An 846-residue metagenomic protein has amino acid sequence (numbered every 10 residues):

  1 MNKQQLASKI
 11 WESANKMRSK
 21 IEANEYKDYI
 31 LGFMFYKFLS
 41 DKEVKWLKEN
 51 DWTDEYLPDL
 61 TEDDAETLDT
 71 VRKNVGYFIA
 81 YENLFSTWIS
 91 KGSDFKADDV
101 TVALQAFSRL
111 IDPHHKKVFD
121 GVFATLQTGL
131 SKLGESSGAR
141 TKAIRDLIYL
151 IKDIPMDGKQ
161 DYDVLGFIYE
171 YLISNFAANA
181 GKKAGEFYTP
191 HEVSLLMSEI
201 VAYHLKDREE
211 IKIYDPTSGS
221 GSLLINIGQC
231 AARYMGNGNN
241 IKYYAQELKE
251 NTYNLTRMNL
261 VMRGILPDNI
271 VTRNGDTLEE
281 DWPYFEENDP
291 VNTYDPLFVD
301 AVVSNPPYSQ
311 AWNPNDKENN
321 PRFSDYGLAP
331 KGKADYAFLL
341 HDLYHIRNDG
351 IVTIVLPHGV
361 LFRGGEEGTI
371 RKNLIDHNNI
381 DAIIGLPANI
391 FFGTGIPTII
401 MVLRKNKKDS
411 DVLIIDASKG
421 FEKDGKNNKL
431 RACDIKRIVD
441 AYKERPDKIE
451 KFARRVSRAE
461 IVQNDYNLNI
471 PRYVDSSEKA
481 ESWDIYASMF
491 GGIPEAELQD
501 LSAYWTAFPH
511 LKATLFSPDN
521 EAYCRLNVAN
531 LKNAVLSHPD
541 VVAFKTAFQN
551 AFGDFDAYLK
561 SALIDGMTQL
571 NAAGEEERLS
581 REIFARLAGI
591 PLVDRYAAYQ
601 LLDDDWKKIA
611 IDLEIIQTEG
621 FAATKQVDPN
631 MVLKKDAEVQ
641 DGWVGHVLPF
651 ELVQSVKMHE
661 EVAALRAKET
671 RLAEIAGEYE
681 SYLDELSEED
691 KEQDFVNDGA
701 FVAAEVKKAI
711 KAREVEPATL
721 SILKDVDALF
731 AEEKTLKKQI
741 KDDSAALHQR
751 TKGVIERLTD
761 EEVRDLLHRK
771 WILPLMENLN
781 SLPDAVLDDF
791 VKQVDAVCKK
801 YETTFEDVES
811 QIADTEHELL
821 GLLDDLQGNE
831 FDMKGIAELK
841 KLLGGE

Functional and structural regions predicted by a protein language model:
M1-V201, V271, T277, G385-A388 (+4 more regions): Non-catalytic, mostly N-terminal accessory regions of nucleic-acid modification and defense proteins
K9-I10, K16, E22-F38, P330-L403 (+1 more regions): Conserved Class I SAM-dependent methyltransferase catalytic core
Y36, S220, E250-N251, L278-E279 (+7 more regions): Conserved nucleotide-binding/hydrolysis micro-motifs of P-loop NTPases
K37-N50, D54, F176, L205 (+6 more regions): A generic secondary-structure signal for well-formed alpha-helical elements
K183-S304, S309-N313, N320-Y326, P330-G332 (+3 more regions): Conserved S-adenosyl-L-methionine
A232, V261, I265, P307 (+13 more regions): Hydrophobic alpha-helix feature that most strongly marks membrane-spanning transmembrane helices and their immediate
I400-A441: Conserved P-loop NTPase
C433, R437, A441-K451, V456: Eukaryote-biased recognition of long, low-complexity, charge-rich segments
